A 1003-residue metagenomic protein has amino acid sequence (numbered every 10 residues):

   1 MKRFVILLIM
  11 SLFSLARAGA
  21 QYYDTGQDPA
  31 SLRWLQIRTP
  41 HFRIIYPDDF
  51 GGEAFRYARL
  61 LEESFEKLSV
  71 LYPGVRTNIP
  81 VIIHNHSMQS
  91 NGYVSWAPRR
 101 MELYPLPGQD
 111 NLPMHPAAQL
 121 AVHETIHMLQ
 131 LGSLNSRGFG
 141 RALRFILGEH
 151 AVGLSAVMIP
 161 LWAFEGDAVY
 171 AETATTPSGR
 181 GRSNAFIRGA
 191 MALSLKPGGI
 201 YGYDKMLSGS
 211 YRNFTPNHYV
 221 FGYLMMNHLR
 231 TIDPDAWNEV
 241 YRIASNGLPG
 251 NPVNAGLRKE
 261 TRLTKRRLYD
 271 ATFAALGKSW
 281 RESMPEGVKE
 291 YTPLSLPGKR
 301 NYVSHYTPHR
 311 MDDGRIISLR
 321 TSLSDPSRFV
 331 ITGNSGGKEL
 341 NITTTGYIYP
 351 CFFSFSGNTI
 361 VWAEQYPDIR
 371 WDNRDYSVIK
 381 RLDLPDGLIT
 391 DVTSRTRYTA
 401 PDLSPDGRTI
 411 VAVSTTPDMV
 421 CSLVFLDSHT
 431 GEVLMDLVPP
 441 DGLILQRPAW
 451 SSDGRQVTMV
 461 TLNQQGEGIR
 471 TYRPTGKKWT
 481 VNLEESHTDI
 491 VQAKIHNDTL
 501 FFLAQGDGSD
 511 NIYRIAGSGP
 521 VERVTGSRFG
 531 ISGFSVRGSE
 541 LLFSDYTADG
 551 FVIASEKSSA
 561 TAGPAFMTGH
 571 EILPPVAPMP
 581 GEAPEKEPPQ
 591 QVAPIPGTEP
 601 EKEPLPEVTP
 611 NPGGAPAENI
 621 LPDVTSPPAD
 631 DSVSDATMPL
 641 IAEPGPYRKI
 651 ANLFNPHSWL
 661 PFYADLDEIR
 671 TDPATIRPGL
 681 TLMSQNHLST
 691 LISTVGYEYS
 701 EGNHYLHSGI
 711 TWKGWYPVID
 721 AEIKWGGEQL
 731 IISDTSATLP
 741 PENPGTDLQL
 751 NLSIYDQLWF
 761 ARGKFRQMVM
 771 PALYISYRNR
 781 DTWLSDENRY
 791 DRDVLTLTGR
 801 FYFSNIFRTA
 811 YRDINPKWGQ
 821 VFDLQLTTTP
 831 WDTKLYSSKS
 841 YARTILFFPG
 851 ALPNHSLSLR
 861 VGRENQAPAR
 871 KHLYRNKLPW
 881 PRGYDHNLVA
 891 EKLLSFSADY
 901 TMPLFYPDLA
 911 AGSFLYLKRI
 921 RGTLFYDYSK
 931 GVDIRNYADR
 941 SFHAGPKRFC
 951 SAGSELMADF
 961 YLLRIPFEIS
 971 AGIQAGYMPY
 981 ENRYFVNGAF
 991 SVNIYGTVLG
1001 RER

Functional and structural regions predicted by a protein language model:
A20-L154: Juxtacatalytic substrate-recognition/specificity segment
D24-P29, H115-L120, M128, S133-L224 (+2 more regions): Acidic/His/Gly-enriched intrinsically disordered linker/tail segments that often contain short helix/coil "MoRF-like"
T25-D28, R33-Q36, N213, E239-F352 (+1 more regions): Beta/coil-rich, acidic/histidine-enriched accessory regions frequently appended to metallopeptidases
G181, A185, Y302, R320-F329 (+11 more regions): A flexible loop/linker signature enriched in serine peptidases of the S9 family
N301, A504, P564-P588, V592-Y716 (+4 more regions): Outer-membrane beta-barrel initiation region
D510, A548-G550, D720-M770, S776-R789 (+2 more regions): Outer-membrane beta-barrel translocator/channel fold
A674-P678, G702-L706, P744-L750, Q767 (+7 more regions): Residues that define the transmembrane beta-barrel architecture of outer-membrane proteins
I723-G726, S736, N788-F925, V932-I934 (+3 more regions): C-terminal outer-membrane beta-barrel translocator/porin domains of Gram-negative envelope proteins and their
